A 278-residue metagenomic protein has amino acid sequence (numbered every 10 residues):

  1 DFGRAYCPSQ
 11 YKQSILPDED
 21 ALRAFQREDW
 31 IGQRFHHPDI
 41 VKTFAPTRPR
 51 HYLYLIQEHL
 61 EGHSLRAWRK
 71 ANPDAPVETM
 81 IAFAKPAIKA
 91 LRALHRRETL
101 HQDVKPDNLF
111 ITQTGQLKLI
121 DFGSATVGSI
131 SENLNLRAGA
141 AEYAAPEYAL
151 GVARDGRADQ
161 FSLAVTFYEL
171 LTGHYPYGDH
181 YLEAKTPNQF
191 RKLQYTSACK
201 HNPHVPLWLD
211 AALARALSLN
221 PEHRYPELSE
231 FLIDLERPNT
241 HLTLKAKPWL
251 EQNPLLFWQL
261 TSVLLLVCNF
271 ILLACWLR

Functional and structural regions predicted by a protein language model:
L16-R34: AlphaC helix of the eukaryotic protein kinase fold
P46: Activation-segment/catalytic-loop signature of the eukaryotic protein kinase fold
R50-S64: Conserved short submotifs of the Hanks-type protein kinase catalytic core that shape the nucleotide-binding pocket
L65-A75: AlphaC helix of the protein kinase catalytic domain
F83-A84: Activation segment signature within eukaryotic-like protein kinase domains
K89-T99: Protein kinase catalytic-loop region centered on the HRD/HxD motif
E142-L242: C-terminal lobe helix-coil module of Hanks-type protein kinase domains
